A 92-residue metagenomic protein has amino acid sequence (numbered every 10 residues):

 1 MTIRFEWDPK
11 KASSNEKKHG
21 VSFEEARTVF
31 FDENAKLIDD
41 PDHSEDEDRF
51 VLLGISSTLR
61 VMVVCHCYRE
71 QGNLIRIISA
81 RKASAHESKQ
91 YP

Functional and structural regions predicted by a protein language model:
M1-P92: Ribonuclease/tRNase effector modules and their secretory precursors
